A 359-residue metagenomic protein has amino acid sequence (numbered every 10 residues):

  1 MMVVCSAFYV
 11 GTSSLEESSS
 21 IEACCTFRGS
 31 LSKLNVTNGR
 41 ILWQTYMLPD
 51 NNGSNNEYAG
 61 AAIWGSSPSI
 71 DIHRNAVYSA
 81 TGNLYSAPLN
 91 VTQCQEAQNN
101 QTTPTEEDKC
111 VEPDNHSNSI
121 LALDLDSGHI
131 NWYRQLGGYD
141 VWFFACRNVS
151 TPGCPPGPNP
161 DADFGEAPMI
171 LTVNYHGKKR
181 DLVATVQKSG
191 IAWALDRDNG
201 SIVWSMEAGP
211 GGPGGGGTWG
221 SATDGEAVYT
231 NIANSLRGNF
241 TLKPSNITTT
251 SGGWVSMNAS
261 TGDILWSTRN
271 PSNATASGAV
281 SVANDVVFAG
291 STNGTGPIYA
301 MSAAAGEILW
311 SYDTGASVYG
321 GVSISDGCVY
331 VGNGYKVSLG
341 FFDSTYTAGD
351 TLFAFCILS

Functional and structural regions predicted by a protein language model:
M2-E16, R28-L31: Acidic, Gly/Ser/Thr-rich repeat motifs that build Ca2+-stabilized beta-propeller blades
V4, I21-A59, D71-V77, Y85-F164 (+1 more regions): Extracytoplasmic/lumenal domain signature
